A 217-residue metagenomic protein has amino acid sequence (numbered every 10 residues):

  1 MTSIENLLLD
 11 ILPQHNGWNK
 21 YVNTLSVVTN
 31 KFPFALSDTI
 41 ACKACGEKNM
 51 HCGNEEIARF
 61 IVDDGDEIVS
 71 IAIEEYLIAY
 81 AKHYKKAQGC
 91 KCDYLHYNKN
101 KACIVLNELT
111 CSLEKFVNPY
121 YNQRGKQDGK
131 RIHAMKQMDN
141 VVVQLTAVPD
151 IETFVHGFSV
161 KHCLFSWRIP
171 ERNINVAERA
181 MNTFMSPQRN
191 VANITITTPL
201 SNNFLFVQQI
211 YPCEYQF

Functional and structural regions predicted by a protein language model:
M1-G89: Basic, amphipathic N-terminal segments that precede the first structured/catalytic domain
H83-K86, S112-K115, P170-I174: Short acidic, S/G/P-rich loop/turn micro-motifs used as interaction or catalytic elements
A87-Y97, A134: Catalytic centers of nucleases
Y94-H96, C103-E114: Conserved catalytic cores of phosphodiester-cleaving nucleases, focusing on short active-site segments
Y97-K101, I169-P170: Short, flexible beta-strand-to-coil junctions
C111-D128: A solvent-exposed, charged loop/short amphipathic helix patch at secondary-structure junctions
Q123-S166: Catalytic cores of nucleic-acid endonucleases
L164-F217: Short, low-complexity, polybasic intrinsically disordered segments
